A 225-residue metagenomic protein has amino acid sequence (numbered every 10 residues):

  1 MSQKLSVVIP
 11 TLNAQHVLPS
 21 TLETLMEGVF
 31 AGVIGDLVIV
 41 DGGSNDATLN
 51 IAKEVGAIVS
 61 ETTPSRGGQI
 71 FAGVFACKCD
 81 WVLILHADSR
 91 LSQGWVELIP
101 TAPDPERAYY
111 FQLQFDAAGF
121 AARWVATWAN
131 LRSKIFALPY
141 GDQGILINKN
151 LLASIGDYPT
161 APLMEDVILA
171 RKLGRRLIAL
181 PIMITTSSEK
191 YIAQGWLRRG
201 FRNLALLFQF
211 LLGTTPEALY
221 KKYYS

Functional and structural regions predicted by a protein language model:
M1-S2, R171-S225: Hydrophobic helical membrane-anchoring modules
K4-S6, D36, I168: Cell-envelope/extracellular polymer assembly enzymes that use nucleotide-activated donors
N13-V29: Short, well-formed alpha-helical segments that are part of the catalytic scaffolds of diverse glycosyltransferases
H16-P19, D46-V55: Acidic helix N-cap motif at the loop->helix transition within catalytic regions of sugar-transfer enzymes
L22-M26, V33-G43: Short beta-strand/loop segment that forms part of the nucleotide-sugar
D41-L49, S89-R90: A conserved acidic beta->alpha catalytic loop
V82: Short aromatic/hydrophobic "clamp" motif used to bind/position activated sugar donors
Q93-A121: Conserved donor NDP-sugar-binding/catalytic core segment of glycosyltransferases
